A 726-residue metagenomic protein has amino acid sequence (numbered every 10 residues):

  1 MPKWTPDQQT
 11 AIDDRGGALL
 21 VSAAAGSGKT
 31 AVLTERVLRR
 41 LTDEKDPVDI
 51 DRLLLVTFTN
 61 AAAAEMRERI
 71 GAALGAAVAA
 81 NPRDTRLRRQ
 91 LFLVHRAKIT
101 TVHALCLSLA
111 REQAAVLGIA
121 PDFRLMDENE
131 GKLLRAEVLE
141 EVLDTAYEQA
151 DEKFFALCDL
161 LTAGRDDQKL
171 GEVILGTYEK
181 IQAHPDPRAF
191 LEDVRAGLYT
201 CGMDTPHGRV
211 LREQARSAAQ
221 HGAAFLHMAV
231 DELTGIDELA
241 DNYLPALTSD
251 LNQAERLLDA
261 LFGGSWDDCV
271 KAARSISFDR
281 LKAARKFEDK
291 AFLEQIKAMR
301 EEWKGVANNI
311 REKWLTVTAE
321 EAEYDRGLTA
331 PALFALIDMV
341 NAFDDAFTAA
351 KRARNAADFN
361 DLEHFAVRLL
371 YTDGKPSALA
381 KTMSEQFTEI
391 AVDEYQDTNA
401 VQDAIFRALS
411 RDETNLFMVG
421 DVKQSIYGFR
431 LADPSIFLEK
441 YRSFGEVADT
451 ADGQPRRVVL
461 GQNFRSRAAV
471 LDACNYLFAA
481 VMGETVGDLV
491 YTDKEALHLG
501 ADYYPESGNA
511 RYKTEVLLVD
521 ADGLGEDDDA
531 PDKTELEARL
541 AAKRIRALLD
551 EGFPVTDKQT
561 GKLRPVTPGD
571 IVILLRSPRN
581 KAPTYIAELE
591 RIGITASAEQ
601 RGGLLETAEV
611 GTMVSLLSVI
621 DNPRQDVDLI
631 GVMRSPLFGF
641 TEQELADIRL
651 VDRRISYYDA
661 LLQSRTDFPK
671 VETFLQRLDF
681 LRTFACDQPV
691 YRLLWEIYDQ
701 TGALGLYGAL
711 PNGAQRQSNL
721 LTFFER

Functional and structural regions predicted by a protein language model:
M1-S27, A31-L38, K45, A260-P376 (+3 more regions): N-terminal accessory segments
M1-V56, N60-E68, A72, N129 (+15 more regions): Conserved motor-region signature of P-loop NTPase helicases/translocases
G16-A18, I50, L54-A61, G71-D268 (+3 more regions): Conserved ATP-dependent motor core of P-loop NTPases, especially the RecA-like helicase ATPase domain
R36, L105, L109, Q113 (+9 more regions): Amphipathic alpha-helical segments in well-ordered regions
R52, Q168-A357, G453-P455, R539-L540 (+7 more regions): Conserved ATP-driven helicase/translocase motor core recognized via long, highly charged RecA-like/P-loop NTPase domain
V94-L107, L161-P185, L336-N341, A357-L370 (+5 more regions): Core structural elements
T100-C106, A335-E389, Q402, A538-G561 (+1 more regions): Conserved helicase/translocase P-loop NTPase motor core
V651-L681: Accessory alpha-helical DNA-binding modules that contact the DNA backbone or grooves
